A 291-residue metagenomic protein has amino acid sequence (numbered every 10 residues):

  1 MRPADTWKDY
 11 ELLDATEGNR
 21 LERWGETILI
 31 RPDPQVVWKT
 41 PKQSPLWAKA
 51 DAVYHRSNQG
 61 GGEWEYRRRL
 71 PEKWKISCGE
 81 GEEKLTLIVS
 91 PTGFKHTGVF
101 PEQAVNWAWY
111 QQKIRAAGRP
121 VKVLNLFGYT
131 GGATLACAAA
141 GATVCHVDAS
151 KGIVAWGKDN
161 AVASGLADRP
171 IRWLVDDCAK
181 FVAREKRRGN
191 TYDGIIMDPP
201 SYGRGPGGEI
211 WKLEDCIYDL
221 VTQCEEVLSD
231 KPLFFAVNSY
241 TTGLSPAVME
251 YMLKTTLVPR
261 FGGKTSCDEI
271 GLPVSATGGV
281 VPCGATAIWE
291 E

Functional and structural regions predicted by a protein language model:
K8-E22, L29-P101, A108: Non-catalytic substrate-recognition/targeting regions of SAM-dependent transferases
P101-G118: Conserved alpha-helix/loop element of class I SAM-dependent methyltransferases that forms part of the SAM/SAH-binding
G118-Y129: Conserved class I S-adenosyl-L-methionine
G128, D148-G152, C216: Short beta->alpha hinge that forms the Motif I/post-I loop of the SAM-binding pocket
T130-V144: Conserved SAM-binding loop of SAM-dependent methyltransferases across substrates and taxa, primarily the Class I
S150-I196: S-adenosyl-L-methionine
C178-V258: S-adenosylmethionine
P232-E291: C-terminal catalytic and target-recognition region of SAM-dependent MTase-like enzymes, primarily methyltransferases
